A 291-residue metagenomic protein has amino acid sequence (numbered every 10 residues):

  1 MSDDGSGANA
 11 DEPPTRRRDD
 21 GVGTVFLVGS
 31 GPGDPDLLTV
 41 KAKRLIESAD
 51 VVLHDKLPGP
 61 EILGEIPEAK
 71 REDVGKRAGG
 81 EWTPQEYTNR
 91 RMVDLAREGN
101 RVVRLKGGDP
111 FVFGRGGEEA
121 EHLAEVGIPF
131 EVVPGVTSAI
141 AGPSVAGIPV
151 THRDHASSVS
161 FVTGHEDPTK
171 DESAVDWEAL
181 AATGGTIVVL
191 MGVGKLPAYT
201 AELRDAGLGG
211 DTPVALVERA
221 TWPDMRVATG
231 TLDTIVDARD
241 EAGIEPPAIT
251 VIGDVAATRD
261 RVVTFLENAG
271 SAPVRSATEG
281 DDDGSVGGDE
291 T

Functional and structural regions predicted by a protein language model:
M1-P35, V40-V136: Class I S-adenosyl-L-methionine
S2-G7, V22-V25, N100-V102, E166-T291: A contiguous loop/helix-start segment that scaffolds small-molecule binding in enzyme catalytic cores
R17-R18, L63, D94, T151-H152 (+3 more regions): Short secondary-structure boundary/capping segments
P60-E61, A78-E81, T137-A141, S157-F161 (+3 more regions): Short gly/pro/ser/thr-enriched loop/turn and capping motifs at secondary-structure boundaries
I62-L63, L123, G142-P143, Y199 (+1 more regions): Hydrophobic packing residues within well-ordered alpha-helices of enzyme cores
K70-K76, F130-E131, V150-S160, G209-L216: Short hydrophobic/aromatic-enriched beta-strand-loop microsegments
D94-L95, P149-S160, L232-G243: A polyampholytic, Gly/Pro-enriched intrinsically disordered region
G107-T183, A228-T229: Class I SAM-dependent methyltransferase SAM-binding "motif I" and its flanking Rossmann-like core
